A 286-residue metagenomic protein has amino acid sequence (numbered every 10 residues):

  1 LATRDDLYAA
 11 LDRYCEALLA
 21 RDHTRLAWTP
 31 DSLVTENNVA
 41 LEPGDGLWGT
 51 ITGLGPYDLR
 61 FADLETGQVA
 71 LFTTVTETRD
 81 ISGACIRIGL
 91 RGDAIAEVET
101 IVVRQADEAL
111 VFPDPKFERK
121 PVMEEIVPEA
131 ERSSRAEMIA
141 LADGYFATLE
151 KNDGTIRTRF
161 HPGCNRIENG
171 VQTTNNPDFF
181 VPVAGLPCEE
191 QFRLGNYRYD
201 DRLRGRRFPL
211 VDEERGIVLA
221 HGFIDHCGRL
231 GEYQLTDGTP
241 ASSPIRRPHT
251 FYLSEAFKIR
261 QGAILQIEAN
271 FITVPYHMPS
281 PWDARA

Functional and structural regions predicted by a protein language model:
L1-A286: C-terminal and inter-domain tail/linker signature
